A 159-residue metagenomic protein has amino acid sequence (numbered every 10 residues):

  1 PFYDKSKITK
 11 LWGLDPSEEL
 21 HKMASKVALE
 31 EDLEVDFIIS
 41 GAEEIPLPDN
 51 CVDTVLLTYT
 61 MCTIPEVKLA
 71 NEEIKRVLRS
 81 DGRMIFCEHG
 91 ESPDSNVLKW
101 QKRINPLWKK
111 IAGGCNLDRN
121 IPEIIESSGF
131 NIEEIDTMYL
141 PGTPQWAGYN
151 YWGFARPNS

Functional and structural regions predicted by a protein language model:
P1-E44: Class I SAM-dependent methyltransferase SAM/SAH-binding core
E43-V55: A short acidic, Gly/Pro-enriched loop at the edge of an enzyme's catalytic core that lines a small-molecule cofactor
D53-E66: A short SAM/SAH-binding and catalytic strip from SAM-dependent methyltransferases
K68-S80: A short glycine-rich, Lys/Arg-flanked "PGG" loop and its adjoining helix->strand segment in the class I
D81-H89: Conserved beta-strand signature within the Rossmann-like core of class I S-adenosyl-L-methionine
H89-D94, L140: Short "lid" loop at the C-terminus of a central beta-strand within the Rossmann-like core of SAM-dependent
G113-G129: Short alpha-helix
F130, T137-S159: Core SAM-dependent methyltransferase catalytic element
